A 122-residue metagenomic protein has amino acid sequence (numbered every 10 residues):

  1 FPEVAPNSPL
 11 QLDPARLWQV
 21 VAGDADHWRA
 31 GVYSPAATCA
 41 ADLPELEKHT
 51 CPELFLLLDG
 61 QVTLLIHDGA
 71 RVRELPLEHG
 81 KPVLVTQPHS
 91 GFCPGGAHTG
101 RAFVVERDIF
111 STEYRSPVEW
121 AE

Functional and structural regions predicted by a protein language model:
F1-E45, E122: A short, N-terminal "cap"/entry segment at the start of jelly-roll beta-barrel domains of the cupin/DSBH fold
V20-A22, A41-H49, I66-H67, E74-P76 (+1 more regions): Short histidine-centered beta-strand/loop micro-motifs that create catalytic or ligand/metal-coordination sites
D26-W28, A36-A41, D59-T63, D108-T112: Short, charged/polar surface micro-motifs in flexible loops or helix N-caps
H27, C51, T99-G100: A structure-centric signal for secondary-structure junctions around beta-strands
P44, G60-I66, P82: Short beta-strand segments in beta-sandwich/barrel cores
K48-L64: Short, conserved beta-strand element in jelly-roll/cupin
G69-Q87: Short acidic-glycine-tyrosine-enriched beta hairpin
F92-E122: Double-stranded beta-helix
